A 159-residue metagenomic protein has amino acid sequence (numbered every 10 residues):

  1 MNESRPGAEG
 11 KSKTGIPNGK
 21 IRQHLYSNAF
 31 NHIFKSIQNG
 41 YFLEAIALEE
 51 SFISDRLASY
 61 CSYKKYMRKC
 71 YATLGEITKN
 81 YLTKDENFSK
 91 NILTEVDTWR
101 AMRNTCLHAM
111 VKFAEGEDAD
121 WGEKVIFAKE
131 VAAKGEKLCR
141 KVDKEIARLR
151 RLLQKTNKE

Functional and structural regions predicted by a protein language model:
M1-P6: Short, charge-rich, low-complexity alpha-helical interaction segments
K11-G75, T94, K155: Amphipathic alpha-helical interface elements
G19, N31, Q38-N39, L82 (+3 more regions): Residues at structural and domain junctions
Y60, L82-D85, A114: Short amphipathic alpha-helical interaction patches enriched in hydrophobic/aromatic residues with interspersed Lys/Arg
K69-M102: Alpha-helical transmembrane segments and their immediate juxtamembrane flanks in integral membrane proteins
S89-E159: Charge-enriched, short contiguous segments at helix-coil
